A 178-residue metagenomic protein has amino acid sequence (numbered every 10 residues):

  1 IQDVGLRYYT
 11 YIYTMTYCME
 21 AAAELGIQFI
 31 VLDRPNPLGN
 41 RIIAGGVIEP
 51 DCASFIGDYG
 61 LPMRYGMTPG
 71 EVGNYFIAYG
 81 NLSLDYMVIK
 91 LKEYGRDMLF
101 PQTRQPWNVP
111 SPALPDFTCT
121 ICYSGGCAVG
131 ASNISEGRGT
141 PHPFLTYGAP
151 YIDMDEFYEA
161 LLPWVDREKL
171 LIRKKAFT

Functional and structural regions predicted by a protein language model:
I1-Q2, L32-P35, L91-K92, A149: Active-site-proximal beta-strand/loop segments in catalytic clefts of secreted hydrolases
D3-T14: Glycine/threonine-rich flexible loop motifs
Y9-T10, N40-G45, M98-T103: Short acidic, glycine/serine/threonine-rich loops at helix termini
E24-Q28: A short helix->loop->beta-strand "cap" motif at the edges of active sites that frequently abuts
I30-C52: Glycine-rich, charge-decorated loop segments at or immediately adjacent to ligand/cofactor-binding or catalytic sites
C52-Y123: Conserved anion/nucleotide-ligand pocket segment
Y94-K175: Glycine-rich, aromatic-lined ligand/substrate-binding cores of catalytic and carbohydrate-binding domains
